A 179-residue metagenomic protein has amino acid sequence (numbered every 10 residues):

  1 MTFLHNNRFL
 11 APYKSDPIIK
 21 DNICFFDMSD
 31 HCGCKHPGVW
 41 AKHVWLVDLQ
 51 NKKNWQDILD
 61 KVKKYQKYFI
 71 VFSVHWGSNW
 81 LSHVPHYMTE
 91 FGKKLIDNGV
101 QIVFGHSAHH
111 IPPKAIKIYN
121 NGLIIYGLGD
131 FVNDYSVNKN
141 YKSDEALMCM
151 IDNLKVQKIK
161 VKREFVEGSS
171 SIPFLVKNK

Functional and structural regions predicted by a protein language model:
M1-A11: Core catalytic region of metal-dependent phosphoesterases/phosphodiesterases, especially metallo-beta-lactamase-like
R8, M28-D30, W76, A108-H109 (+1 more regions): Active-site metal-binding loops of divalent metal-dependent hydrolases
K14-K20: Short, surface-exposed beta-strand/loop micro-motifs that present aromatic residues
D21-I70, E90, S171-I172, K177: Binuclear metal-dependent hydrolase catalytic cores centered on His/Asp/Glu-rich metal-binding motifs
F26, V71, S107, Y126 (+1 more regions): Divalent metal-coordination and catalytic microenvironments
L46-D48, K64-Q66, N140-K179: A short C-terminal boundary segment appended to hydrolase-like catalytic domains
N51-F104, P112: Domain-core and long-helix interface of multi-subunit machines
V84-L147: Conserved beta-sheet core of the metallophosphoesterase superfamily
